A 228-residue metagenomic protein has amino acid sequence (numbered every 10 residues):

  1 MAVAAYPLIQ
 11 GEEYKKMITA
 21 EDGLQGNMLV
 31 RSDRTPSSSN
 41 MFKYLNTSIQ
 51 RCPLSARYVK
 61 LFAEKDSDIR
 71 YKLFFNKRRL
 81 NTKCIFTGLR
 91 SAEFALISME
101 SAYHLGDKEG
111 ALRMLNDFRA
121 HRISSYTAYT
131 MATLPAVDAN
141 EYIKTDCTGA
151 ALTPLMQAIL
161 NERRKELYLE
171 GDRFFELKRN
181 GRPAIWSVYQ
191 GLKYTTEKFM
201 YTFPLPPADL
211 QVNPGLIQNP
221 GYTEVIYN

Functional and structural regions predicted by a protein language model:
M1-S39, C52, A56-N228: Acidic/polar-rich alpha-helix caps and helix-coil junctions
Y44, S48: Aromatic (Trp/Tyr) and acidic
